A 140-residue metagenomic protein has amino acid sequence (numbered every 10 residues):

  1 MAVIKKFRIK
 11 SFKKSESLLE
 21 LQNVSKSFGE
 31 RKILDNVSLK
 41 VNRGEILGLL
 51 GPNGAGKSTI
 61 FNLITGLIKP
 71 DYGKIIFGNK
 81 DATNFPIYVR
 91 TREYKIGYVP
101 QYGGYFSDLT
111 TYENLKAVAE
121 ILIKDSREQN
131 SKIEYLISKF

Functional and structural regions predicted by a protein language model:
R8, R127-F140: Conserved ABC ATPase "signature" region
G48, T91-G103: ABC nucleotide-binding domain signature
L50-P52: The feature captures the beta-strand-to-loop junction immediately N-terminal to the Walker
T65: Helix-to-loop junction immediately C-terminal to a conserved catalytic motif
G73-T83, R92-Y94, K132-I133: Conserved ABC transporter NBD signature motif
Y102, D108-I121: Q-loop/switch helix immediately C-terminal to the Walker
